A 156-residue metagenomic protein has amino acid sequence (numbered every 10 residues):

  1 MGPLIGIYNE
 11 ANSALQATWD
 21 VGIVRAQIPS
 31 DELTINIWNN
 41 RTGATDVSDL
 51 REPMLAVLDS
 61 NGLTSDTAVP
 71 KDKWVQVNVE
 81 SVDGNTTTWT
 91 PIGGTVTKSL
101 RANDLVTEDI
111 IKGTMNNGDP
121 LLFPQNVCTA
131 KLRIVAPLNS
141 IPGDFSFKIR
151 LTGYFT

Functional and structural regions predicted by a protein language model:
M1-G6, S13, I141, I149-L151: Viral virion structural and adsorption modules
P3-S60: Beta-sheet-dominated interaction scaffolds and their linkers
Y8, T42-N126: Surface-exposed binding patches on compact interaction domains or structured appendages
L15-A17, Q27-T34, N126-A130, S140-K148: Short, solvent-exposed loop/turn segments enriched in Ser/Thr/Gly
L15-I23, K112-G118, R133-I134: Short structured motifs
N39-R41, I134-L138, L151-F155: Beta-strand elements of well-folded, non-transmembrane domains
L50-P53, D144-L151: Short, surface-exposed ligand- or partner-binding patches at beta-edge/loop junctions that are enriched in aromatics
I92-V96, A102-E108, A130-N139, D144-K148: Low-complexity, acidic Ser/Thr/Pro-rich "mucin-like" tracts of secreted and single-pass surface proteins
